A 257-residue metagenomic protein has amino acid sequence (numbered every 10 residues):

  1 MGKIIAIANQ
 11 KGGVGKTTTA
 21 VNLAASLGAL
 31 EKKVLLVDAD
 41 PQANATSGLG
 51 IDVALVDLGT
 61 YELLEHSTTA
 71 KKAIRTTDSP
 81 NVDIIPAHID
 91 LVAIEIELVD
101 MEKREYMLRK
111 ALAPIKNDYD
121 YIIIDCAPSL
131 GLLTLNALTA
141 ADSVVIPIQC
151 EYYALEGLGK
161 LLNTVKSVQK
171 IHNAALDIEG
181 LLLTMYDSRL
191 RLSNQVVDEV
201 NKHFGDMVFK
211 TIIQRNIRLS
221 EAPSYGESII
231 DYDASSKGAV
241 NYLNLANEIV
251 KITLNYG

Functional and structural regions predicted by a protein language model:
M1-G257: P-loop NTP-binding core
